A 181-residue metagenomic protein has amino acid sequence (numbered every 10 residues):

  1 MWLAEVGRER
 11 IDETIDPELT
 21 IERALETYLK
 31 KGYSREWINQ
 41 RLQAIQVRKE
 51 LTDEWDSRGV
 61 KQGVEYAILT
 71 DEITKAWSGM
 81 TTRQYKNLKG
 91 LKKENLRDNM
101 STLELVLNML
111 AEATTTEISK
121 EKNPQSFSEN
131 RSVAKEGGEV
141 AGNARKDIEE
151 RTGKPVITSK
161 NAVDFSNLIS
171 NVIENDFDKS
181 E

Functional and structural regions predicted by a protein language model:
M1-E181: Positively charged, phosphate-engaging catalytic surfaces used for nucleic-acid and nucleotide handling
